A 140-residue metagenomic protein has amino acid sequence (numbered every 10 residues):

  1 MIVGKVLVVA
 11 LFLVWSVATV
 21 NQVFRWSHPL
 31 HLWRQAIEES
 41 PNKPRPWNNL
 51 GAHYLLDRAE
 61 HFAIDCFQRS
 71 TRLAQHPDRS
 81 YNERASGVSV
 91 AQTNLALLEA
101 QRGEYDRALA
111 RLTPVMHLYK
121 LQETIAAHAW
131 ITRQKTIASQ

Functional and structural regions predicted by a protein language model:
M1-A18: Signature aromatic-anchored transmembrane alpha helix within multi-pass, membrane-resident enzymes that catalyze glycan
W15-R34: Transmembrane signal-anchor/signal-peptide helices with a preference for the extracytoplasmic
H31-Q140: C-terminal luminal/periplasmic domains and tails of membrane-associated envelope-modifying transferases
